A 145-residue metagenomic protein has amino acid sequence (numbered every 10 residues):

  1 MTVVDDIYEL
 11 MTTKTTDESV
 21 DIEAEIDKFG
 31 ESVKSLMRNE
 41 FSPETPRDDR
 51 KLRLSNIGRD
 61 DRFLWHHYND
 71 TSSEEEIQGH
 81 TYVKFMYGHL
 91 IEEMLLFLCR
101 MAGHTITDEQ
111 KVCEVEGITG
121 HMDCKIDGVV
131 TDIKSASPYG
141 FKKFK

Functional and structural regions predicted by a protein language model:
M1-V130, S137-F144: Metal-dependent nuclease catalytic cores that hydrolyze phosphodiester bonds in DNA/RNA, characterized by
